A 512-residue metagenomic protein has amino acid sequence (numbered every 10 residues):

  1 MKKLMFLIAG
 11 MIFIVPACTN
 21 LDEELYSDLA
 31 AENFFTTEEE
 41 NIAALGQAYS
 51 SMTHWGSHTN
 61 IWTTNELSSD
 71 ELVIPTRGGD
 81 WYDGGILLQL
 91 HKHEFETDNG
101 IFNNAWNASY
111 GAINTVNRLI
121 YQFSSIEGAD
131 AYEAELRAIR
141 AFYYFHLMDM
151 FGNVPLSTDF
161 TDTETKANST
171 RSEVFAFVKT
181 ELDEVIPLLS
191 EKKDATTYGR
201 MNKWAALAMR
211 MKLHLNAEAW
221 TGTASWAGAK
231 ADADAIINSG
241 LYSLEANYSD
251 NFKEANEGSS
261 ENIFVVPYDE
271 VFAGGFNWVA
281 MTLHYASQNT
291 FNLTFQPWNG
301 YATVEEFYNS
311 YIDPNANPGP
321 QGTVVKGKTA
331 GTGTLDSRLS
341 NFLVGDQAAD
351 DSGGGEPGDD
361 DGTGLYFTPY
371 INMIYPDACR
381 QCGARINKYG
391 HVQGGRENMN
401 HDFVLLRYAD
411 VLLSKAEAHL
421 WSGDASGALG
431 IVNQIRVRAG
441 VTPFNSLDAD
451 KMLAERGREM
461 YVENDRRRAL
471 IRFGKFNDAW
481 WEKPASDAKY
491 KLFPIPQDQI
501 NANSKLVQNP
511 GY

Functional and structural regions predicted by a protein language model:
A17-N20, H54, L72-W81, E96 (+8 more regions): Long, intrinsically disordered, low-complexity segments
T19-D80, D183-I186, R200-G364: An aromatic- and glycine-enriched ligand-binding surface/loop that stacks and positions planar moieties
I42-G56, D80-F151, T165-E173, L182-A195 (+3 more regions): Conserved, well-structured interaction surfaces
L87-E94, A316-L406: Flexible, polar/acidic helix-loop-strand segments at domain edges
H146-P155, K193, N216-T223, G423: Short coil/turn linking the two alpha-helices of tandem helical-hairpin repeats
